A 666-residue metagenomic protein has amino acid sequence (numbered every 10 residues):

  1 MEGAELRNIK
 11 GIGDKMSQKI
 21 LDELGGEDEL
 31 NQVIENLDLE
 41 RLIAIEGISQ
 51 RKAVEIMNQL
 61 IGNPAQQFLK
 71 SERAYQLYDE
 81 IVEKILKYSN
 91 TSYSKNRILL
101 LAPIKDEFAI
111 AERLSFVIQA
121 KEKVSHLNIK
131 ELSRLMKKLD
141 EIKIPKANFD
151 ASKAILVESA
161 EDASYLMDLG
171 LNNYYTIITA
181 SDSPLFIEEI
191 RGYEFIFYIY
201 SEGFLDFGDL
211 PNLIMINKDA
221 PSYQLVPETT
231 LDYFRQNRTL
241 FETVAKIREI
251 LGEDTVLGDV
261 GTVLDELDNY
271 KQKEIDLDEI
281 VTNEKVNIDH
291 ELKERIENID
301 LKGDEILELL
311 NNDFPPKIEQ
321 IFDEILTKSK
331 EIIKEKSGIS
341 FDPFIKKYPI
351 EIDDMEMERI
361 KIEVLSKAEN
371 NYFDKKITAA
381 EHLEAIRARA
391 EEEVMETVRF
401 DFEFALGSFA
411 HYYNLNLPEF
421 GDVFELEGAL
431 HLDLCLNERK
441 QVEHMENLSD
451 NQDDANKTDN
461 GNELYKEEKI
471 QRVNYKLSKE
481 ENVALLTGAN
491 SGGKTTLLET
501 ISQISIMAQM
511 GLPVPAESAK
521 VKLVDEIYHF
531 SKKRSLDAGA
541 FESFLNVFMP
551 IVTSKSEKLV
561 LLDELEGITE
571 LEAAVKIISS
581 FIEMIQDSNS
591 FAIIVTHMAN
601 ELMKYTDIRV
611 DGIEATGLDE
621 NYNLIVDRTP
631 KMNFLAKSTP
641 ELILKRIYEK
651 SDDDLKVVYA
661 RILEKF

Functional and structural regions predicted by a protein language model:
M1-K10, L21-D22, E29-E46, M57: Extended, structured, electrostatic nucleic-acid-contact surfaces
E2-E5, D38-R41, T378-H382, E564 (+1 more regions): A general alpha-helix detector
E2-N8, Q18, D22-G26, N63-F207 (+2 more regions): Alpha-helical coupling/stalk and coiled-coil linker elements that connect catalytic or binding modules and transmit
Q50-V54: An acidic, glycine-rich, mixed-charge low-complexity segment common to nucleic-acid enzymes
E425-F666: ATPase nucleotide-binding head domains, primarily ABC-like/P-loop NTPase cores
